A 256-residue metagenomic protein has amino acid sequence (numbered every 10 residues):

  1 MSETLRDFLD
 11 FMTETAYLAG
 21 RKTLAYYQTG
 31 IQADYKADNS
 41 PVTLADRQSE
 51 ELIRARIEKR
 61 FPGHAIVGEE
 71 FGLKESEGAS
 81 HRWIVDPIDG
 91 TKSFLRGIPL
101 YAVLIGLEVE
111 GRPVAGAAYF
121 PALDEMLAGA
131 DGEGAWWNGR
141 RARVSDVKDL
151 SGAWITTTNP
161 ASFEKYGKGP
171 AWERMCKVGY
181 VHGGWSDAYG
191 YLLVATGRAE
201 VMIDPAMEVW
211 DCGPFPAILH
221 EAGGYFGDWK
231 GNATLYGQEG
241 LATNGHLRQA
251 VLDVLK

Functional and structural regions predicted by a protein language model:
M1-I88, H246-A250, K256: N-terminal subdomain of lithium-sensitive/metallo-dependent phosphomonoesterases centered on the IMPase/IPPase/PAP
T23, D46, I57, T91 (+6 more regions): Residue-level signal for inorganic ion chemistry
A33-D34, E58, L73-S76, A118 (+3 more regions): Short secondary-structure boundary/capping segments
R47, E51, E70, P87-G90 (+5 more regions): Generic detector of well-ordered alpha-helical packing
E77-W136: DPxDG-like acidic metal-binding loop motif
W137-N138, R143: A structural micro-motif at secondary-structure boundaries
R143-K256: An extended, acidic
